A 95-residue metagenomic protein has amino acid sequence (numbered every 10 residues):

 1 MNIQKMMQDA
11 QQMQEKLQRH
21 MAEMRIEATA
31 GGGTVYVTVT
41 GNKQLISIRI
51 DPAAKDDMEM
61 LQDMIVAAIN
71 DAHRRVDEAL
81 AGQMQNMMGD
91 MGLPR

Functional and structural regions predicted by a protein language model:
M1-E27, R74-R95: Long amphipathic alpha-helical segments used for membrane anchoring, targeting, substrate engagement, or oligomerization
M1-N2, M60, M64: Residues at the start of alpha-helices and the adjacent loop-to-helix junctions
A10, K43, I65: Residue-level signature of catalytic and energy-coupling elements of molecular machines, predominantly ATP/GTP-dependent
E23-R25, T29-R49: N-terminal intrinsically disordered, cationic/polar leader segments that include organellar targeting peptides
T34-Y36, K55, H73: Short beta-strands and strand-coil junctions in structured, solvent-facing domains, enriched
Y36-V39, K43, D71, M91 (+1 more regions): Alpha-helix boundary/capping detector
Q44-L61: A short interface-forming secondary-structure element
M64, A68-V76: Stable alpha-helical structural segments in soluble proteins, enriched in small hydrophobic residues
